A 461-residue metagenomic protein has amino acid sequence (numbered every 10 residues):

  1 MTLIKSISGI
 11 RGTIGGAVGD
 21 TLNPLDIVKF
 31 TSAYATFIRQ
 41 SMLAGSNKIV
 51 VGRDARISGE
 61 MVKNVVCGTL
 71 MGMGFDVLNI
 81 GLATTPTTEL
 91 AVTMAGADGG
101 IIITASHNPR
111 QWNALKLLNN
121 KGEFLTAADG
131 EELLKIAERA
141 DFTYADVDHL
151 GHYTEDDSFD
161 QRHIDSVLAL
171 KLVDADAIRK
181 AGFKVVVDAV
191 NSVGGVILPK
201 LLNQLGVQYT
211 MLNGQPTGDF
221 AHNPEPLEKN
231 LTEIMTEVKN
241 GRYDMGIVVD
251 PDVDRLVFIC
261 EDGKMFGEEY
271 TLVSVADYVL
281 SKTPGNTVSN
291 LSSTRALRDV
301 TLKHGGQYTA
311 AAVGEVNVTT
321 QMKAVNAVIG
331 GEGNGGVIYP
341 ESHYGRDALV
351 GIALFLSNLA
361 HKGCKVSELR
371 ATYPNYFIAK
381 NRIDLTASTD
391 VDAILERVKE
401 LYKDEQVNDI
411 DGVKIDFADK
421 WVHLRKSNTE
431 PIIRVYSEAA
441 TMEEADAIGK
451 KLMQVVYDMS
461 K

Functional and structural regions predicted by a protein language model:
M1-G68, G72-M73, H152-V185: An N-terminal, well-structured beta->alpha segment
K5-S6, V51, V77-L82, I102-I103 (+8 more regions): General beta-strand structural signal in soluble alpha/beta enzymes
T13, N113-K239: Gly/Ser/Thr-enriched, mixed-charge loops and adjacent short helices that form phosphate/oxyanion-binding elements
T36, K48-W112, K200-I259: N-terminal small/polar loop signature for handling phosphorylated ligands or for N-terminal nucleophile
G52-R53, V187-A189, C260, E341 (+1 more regions): Short glycine-centered, acidic/aromatic-flanked micro-motifs in structured strand/loop junctions that mark active-site
M71, E132-D165, C260-G333, I338: Proline/glycine-rich low-complexity loops and linkers
M245, T283-K461: Phosphate-binding and adjacent anionic-ligand microenvironments
